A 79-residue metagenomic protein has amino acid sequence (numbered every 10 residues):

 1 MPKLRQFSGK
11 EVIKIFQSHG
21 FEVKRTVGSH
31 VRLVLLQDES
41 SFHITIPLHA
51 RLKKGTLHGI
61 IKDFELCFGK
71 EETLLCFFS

Functional and structural regions predicted by a protein language model:
M1-V27: N-terminal first-folded block
K3, R25-H49: Accessory recognition modules or surfaces
V12, V31, H58: Short, flexible micro-motifs
S18, L33, F77-F78: Flexible domain-boundary/linker segments
R51-S79: C-terminal structural segments of small proteins and small subunits
